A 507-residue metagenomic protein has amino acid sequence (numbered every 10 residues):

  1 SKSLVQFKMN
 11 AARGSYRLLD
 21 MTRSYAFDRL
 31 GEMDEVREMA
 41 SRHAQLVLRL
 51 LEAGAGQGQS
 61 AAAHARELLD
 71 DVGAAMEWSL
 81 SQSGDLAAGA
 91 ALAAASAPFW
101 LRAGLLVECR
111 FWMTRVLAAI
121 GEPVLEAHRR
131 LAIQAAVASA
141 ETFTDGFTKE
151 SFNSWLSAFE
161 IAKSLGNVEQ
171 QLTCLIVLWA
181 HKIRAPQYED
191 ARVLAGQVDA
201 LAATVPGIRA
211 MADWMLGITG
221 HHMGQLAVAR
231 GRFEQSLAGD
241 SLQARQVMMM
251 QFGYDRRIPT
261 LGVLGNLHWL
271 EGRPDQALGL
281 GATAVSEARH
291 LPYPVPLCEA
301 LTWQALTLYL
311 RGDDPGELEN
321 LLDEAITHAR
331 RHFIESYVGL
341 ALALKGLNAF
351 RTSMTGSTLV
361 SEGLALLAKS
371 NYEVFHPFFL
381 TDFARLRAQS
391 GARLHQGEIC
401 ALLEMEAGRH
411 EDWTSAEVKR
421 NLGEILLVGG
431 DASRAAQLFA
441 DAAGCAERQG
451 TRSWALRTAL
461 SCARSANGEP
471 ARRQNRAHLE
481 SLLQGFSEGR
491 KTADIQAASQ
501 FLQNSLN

Functional and structural regions predicted by a protein language model:
S1-M33, R37-Q45, S81, L86-A97 (+2 more regions): C-terminal boundary/linker of central alpha/beta nucleotide-binding cores
S15, M39, L68, G89 (+15 more regions): Residues that mark the junctions of alpha-helical repeat units in TPR/alpha-solenoid scaffolds
R37, A65, V72, L86 (+13 more regions): TPR-repeat structural position
Q45-E52, A87-A95, A127-T144, L172-I176 (+6 more regions): Amphipathic alpha-helical repeat scaffolds of TPR domains
G54, S60-P123, R130-E141, Q171-K182 (+1 more regions): Short, well-ordered secondary-structure microsegments that present a prominent hydrophobic/aromatic side chain
L80-G84, L117-R130, E160-V168, A200-P206 (+6 more regions): Flexible helix-coil transition and linker loops at the boundaries of alpha-helical arrays
Q134, R230-L242, L261-N507: Helix-coil-helix junctions within alpha-helical repeat/solenoid scaffolds
